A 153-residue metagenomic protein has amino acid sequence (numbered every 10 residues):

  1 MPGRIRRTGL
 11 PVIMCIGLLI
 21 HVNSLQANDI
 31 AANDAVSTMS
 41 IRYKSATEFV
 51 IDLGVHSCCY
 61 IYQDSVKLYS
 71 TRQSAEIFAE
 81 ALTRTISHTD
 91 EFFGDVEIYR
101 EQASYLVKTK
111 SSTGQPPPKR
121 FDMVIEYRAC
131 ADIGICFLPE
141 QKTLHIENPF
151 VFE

Functional and structural regions predicted by a protein language model:
P2-V12: Bacterial N-terminal signal peptides that target proteins for export
R4, I20-N23: Generic signature of intrinsically disordered, low-complexity, basic-rich segments and short cationic peptides
I5-R7, G17, V124: Generic hydrophobic-segment detector
P11-H21: Bacterial N-terminal signal peptides
V22-E153: Extracellular/lumen-exposed scaffold segments
